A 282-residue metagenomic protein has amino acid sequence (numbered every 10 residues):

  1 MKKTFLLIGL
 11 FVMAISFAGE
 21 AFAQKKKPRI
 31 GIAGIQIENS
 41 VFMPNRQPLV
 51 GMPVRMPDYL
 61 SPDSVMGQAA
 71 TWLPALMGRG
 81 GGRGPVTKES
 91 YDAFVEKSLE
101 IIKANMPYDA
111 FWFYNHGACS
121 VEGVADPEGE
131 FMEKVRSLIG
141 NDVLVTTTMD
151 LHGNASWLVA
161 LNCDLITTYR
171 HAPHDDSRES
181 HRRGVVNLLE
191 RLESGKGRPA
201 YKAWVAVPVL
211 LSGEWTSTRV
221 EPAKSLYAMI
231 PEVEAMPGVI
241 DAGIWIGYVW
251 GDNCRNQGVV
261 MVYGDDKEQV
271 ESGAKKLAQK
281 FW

Functional and structural regions predicted by a protein language model:
M1-T4: Positively charged n-region of N-terminal signal peptides that target proteins for export
I8-S16: Bacterial N-terminal signal peptides
A18-A23: Boundary at the C-terminal end of the N-terminal hydrophobic targeting segment
K25-I101, K280: N-terminal glycine-rich anion-binding loop in soluble enzyme alpha/beta folds
P28-G31, G213-W282: Hard-cation-handling environments
G31, K88-V95, K103-S194, R198: Active-site histidine-anchored catalytic micro-motif
F42-R46, V86, G123-A125, S156-L161 (+3 more regions): Short acidic, glycine/serine/threonine-rich loops at helix termini
H181-E234: Conserved anion/nucleotide-ligand pocket segment
